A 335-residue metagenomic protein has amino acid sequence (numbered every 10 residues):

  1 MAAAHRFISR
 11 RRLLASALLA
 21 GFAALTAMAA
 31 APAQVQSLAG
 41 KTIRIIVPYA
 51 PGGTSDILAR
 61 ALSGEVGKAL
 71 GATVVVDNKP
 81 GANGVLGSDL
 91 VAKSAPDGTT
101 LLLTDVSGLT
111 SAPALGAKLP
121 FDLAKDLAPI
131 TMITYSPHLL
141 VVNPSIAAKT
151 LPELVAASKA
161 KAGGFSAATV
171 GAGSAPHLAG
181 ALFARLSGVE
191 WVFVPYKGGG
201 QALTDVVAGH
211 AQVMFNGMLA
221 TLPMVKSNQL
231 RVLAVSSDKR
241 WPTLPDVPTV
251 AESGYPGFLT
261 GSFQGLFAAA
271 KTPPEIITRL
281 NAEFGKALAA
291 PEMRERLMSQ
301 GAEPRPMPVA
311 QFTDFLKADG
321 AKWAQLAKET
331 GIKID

Functional and structural regions predicted by a protein language model:
A4, G40-T42, R185-V189, K226 (+2 more regions): An extracytoplasmic/periplasmic, membrane-proximal ligand-sensing/linker region
A4-L25: Twin-arginine (Tat) signal peptide motif
A31-K125, G164-S166, G188-F215, P306-M307 (+1 more regions): N-terminal (or domain-start) structured segment
K93-T99, A114-Q201, V250, F263-R296: Hinge/capping helix and adjacent helix->loop/strand transition within the periplasmic-binding protein
L102-G108, G199, N216-T221, V235-D238 (+2 more regions): Beta->alpha turn/N-cap motifs
Y135, T221-A289, A318-A321: C-terminal lobe and pocket-closing loops of periplasmic/extracytoplasmic Venus-flytrap solute-binding proteins
